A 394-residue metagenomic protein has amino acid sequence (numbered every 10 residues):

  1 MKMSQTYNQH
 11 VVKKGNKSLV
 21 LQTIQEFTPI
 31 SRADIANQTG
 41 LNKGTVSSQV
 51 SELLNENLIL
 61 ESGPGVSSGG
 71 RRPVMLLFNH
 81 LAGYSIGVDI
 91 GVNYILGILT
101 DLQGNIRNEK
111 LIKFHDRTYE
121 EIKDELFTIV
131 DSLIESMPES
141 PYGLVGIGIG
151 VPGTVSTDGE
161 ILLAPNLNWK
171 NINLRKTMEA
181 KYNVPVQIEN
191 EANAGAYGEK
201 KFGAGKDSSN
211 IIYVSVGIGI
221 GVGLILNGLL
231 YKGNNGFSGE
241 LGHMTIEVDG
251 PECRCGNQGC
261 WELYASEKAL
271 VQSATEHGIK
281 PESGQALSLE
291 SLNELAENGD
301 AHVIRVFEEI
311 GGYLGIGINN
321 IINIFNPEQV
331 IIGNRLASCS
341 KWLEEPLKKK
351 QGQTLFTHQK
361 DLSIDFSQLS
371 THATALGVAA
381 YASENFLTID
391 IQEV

Functional and structural regions predicted by a protein language model:
M1-P64, S68-G143, N257, W261-V394: ATP-binding/phosphotransfer module of carbohydrate and carboxylate kinases, centering on a glycine-rich
S67, G153-T157, A194-Y197, G221-V222 (+3 more regions): Short, active-site-adjacent cap segments at secondary-structure transitions
S85-D89, L144-G148, I211-S215, G221-G223: Short glycine-aspartate micro-motif
L96, G153-V155, A194, F202 (+4 more regions): Active-site/binding-pocket entry motifs
D101, S156, I225: Short, acidic, Ser/Thr-enriched surface-loop or helix-capping motifs
E109-L111, R117-E121, K170, K176 (+1 more regions): Glycine/GP-enriched mid-protein hinge/lid loop-to-helix segment characteristic of carbohydrate kinases
E109-N210, W342-Q353: Glycine-rich phosphate-binding loop and adjoining helix at the ATP-binding site of ATP-dependent phosphoryl-transfer
